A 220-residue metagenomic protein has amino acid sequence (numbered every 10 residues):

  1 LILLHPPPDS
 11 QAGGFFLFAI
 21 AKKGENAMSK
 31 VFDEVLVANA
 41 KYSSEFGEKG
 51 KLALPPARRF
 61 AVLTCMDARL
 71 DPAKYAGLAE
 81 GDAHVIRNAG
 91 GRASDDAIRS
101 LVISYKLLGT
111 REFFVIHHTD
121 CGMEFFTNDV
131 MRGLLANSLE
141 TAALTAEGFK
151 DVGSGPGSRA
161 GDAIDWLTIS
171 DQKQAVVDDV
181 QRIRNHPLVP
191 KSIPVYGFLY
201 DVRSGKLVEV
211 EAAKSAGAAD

Functional and structural regions predicted by a protein language model:
L1, P7-A27: Short, Lys/Arg-enriched N-terminal segments with co-localized hydrophobic residues within the first ~10-30 amino acids
S29-P56, G91-A93, I103-L108, M123-D220: Divalent-metal-activated hydrolytic enzyme cores
E34, F60-T64, E112: Short, hydrophobic/glycine-enriched beta-strand segments
N39, V62, I86, V115 (+1 more regions): Divalent metal-coordination and catalytic microenvironments
E45-R99: Conserved beta-strand-loop surface patch within small alpha/beta domains used for substrate/adaptor or ligand engagement
C65, H118, Y200: Short, well-ordered beta-to-alpha junction loops that form the rim of enzyme active sites and present histidine/acidic
L70, G122-M123: Short glycine-rich, flexible loops that bind phosphorylated cofactors or substrates
F113-C121: Histidine-centered catalytic micro-motifs
